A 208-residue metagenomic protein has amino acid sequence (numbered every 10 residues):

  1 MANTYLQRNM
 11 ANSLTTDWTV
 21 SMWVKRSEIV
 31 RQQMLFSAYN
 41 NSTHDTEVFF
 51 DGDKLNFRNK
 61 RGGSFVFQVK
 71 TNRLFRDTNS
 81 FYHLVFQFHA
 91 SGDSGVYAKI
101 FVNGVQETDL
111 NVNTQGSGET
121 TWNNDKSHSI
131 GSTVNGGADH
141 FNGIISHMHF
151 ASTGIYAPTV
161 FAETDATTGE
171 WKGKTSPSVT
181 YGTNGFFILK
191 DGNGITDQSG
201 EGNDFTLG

Functional and structural regions predicted by a protein language model:
M1-I155, T168-I195: Extracellular glycan-associated modules
G154-E163: Charged, gly/pro-enriched flexible loop segments at helix/strand junctions
E163-T164, E170-W171, G208: Alpha-helix boundary/interfacial micro-motifs
K190-G208: Short, tryptophan-glycine- and acidic/Ser/Thr-enriched carbohydrate-recognition patches
